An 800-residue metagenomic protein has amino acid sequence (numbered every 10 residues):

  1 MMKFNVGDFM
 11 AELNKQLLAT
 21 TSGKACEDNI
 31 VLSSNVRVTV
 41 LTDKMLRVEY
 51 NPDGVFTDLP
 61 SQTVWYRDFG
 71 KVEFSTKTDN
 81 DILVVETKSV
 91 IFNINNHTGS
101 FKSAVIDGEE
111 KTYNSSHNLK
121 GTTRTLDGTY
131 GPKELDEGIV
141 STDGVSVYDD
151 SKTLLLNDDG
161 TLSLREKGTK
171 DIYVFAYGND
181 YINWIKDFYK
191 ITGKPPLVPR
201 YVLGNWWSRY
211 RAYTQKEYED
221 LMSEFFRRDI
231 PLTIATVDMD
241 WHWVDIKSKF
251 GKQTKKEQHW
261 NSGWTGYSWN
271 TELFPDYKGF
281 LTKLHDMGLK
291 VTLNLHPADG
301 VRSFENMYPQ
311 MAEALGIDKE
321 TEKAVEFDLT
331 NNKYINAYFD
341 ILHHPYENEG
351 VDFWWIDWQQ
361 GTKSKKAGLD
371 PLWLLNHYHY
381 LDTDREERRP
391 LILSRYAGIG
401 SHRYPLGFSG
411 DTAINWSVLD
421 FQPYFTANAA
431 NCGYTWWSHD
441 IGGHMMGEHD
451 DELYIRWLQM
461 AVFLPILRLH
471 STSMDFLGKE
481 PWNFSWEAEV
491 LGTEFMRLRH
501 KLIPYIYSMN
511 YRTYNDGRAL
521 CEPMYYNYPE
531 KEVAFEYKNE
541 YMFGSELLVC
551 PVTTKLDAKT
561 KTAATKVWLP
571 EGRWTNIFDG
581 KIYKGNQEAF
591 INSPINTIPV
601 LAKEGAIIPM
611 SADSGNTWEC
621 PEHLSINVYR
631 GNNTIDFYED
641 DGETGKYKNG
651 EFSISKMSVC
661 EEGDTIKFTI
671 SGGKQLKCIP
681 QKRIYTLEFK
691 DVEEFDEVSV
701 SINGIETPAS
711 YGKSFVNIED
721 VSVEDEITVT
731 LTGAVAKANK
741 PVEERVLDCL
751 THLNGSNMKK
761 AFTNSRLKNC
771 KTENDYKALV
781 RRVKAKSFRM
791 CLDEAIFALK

Functional and structural regions predicted by a protein language model:
F4-K15, S22, F92, S103-N596 (+2 more regions): Catalytic-domain carbohydrate-binding cleft regions of carbohydrate-active enzymes
F9-E12, Q16, L41-N80: A low-complexity, Ser/Thr/Gly/Pro-enriched, surface-exposed linker/loop concept that marks segments flanking
L17-L18, S22-R47: N-terminal-proximal low-complexity accessory segments that begin disordered and transition into the first
V38, L46-V48, V85-F92, L548-P551 (+1 more regions): Short, well-ordered beta-strand segments enriched in hydrophobic/aromatic residues
R47-E49, D53, D557-P570, Q675-E694: Surface-exposed beta-strand/loop patches in extracellular or lumenal glycoproteins
L59-E73, W260, I317, T575-I595 (+1 more regions): Solvent-exposed beta-strand/loop surfaces of large extracellular or lumenal domains
D81, I91, P708-T728: A surface-exposed beta-strand-loop module
G605-I705, V723, L731-K800: Accessory, solvent-exposed terminal regions and/or long lumenal/extracellular loops of proteins
